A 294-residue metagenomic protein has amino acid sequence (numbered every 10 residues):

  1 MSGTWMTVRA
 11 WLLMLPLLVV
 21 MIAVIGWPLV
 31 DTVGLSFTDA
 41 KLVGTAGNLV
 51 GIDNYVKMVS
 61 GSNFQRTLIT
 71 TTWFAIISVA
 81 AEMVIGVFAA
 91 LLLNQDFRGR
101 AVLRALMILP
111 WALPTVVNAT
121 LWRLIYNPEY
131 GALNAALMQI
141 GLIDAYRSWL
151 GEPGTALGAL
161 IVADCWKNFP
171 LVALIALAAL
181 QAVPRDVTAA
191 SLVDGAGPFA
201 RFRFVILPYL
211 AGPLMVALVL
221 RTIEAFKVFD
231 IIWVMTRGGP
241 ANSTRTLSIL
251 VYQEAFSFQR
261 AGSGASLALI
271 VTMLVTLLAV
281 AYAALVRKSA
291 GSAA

Functional and structural regions predicted by a protein language model:
M1-S2: Cytosolic juxtamembrane amphipathic/interface segments immediately preceding and feeding into a transmembrane helix
M6-A294: A structural signal for multi-pass alpha-helical bundles of membrane permease subunits that mediate small-molecule
